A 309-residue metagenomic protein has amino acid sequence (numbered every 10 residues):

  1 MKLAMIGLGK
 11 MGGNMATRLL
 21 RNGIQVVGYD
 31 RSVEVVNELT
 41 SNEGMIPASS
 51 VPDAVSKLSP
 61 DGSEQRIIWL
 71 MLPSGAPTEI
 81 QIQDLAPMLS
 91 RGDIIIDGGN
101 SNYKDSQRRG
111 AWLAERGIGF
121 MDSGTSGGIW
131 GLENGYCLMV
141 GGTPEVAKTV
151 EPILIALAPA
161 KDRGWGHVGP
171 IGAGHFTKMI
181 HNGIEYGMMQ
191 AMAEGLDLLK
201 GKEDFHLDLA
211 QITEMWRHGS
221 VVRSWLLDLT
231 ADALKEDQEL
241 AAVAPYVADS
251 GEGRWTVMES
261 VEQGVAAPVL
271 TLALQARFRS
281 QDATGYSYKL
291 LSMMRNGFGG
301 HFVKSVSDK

Functional and structural regions predicted by a protein language model:
M1-G62, R66-I67, G92, I129-G131 (+1 more regions): NAD(P)+-binding Rossmann beta1-loop-alpha1 motif at the extreme N-terminus of oxidoreductases
L19-G23, V33, T40, L58 (+10 more regions): Structural signal for hydrophobic packing residues in well-ordered secondary-structure cores of soluble enzyme domains
V26, P47, F120-M121, A267: Hydrophobic beta-strand scaffold residues
V51-F120: Rossmann-fold NAD(P) dinucleotide-binding segment
Q81, N102-E194, L199: Rossmann-fold dinucleotide-binding core
M139, T149, D162-W165, G172-H301: Helical "substrate-binding/catalytic lid" subdomain of Rossmann-like NAD(P)-dependent dehydrogenases/reductases
H301-K309: Long, positively charged, glycine-interspersed low-complexity recognition regions
